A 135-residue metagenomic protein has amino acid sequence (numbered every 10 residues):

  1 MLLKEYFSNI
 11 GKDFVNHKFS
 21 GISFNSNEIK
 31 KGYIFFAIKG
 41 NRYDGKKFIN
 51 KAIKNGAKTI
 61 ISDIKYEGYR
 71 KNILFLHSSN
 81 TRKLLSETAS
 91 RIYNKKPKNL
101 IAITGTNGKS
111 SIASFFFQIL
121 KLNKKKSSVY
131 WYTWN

Functional and structural regions predicted by a protein language model:
M1-E87: N-terminal leader/targeting and accessory segments in enzymes
K4-E5, G11, K83-N135: Phosphate-binding loop of NTP-binding sites
